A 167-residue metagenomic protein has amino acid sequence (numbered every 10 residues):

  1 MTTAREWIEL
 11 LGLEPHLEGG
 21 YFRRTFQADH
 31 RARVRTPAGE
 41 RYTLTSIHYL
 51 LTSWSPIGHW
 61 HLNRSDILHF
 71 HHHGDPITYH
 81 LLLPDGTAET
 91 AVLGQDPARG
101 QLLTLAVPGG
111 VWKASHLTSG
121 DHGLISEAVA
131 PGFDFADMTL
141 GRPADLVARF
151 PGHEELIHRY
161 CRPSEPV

Functional and structural regions predicted by a protein language model:
M1-L105, A114-S115, G120-H122, P131-V167: Non-catalytic, conserved peripheral segments adjacent to functional cores
P108-G110: Extracellular beta-helix/beta-solenoid repeat scaffolds
A128: Histidine-centered acyl-transfer/condensation active-site motif and its immediate structural neighborhood
